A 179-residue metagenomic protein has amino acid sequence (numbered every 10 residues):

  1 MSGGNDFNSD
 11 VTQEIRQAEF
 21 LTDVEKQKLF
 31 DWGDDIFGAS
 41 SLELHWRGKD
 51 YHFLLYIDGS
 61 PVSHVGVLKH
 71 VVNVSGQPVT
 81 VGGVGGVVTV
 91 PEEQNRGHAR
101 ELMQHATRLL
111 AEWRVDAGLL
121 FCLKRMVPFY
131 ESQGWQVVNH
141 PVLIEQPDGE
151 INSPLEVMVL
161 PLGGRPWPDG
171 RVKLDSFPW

Functional and structural regions predicted by a protein language model:
M1-D23, D175: Conserved N-terminal entry element of GNAT/NAT acetyltransferase domains
E14-V88: A conserved beta-strand-loop-helix scaffold within acyl/acetyltransferase catalytic domains
V90, L123: Residue-level recognition of the GNAT/N-acetyltransferase active site
E93-H105: Conserved acetyl-CoA pyrophosphate-binding loop and the N-cap/start of the following alpha-helix in GNAT-like
R108-C122: Conserved GNAT acetyl-CoA-binding A-motif
F121, E131, Q136-V159: Conserved catalytic-core motifs of GNAT/GCN5-like acyltransferases
N152-W179: Acidic/histidine-enriched, glycine/proline-rich intrinsically disordered or flexible terminal extensions
